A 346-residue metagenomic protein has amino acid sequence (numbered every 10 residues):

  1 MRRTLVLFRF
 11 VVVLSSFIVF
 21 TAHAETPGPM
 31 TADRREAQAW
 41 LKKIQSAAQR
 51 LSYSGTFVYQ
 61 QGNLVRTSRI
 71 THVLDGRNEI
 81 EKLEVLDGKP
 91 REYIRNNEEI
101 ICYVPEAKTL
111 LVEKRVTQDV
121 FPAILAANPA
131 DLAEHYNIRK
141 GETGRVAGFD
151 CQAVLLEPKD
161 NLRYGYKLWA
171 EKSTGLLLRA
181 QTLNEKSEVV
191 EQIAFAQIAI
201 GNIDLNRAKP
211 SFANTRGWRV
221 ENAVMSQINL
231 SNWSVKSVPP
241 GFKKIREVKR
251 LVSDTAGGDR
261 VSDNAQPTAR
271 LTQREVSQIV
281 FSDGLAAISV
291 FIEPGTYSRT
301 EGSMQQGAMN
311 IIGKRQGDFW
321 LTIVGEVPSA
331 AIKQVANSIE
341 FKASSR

Functional and structural regions predicted by a protein language model:
M1-V11: Bacterial N-terminal signal peptides that target proteins for export
R9-V19: Bacterial N-terminal signal peptides
F20-A24: Sec/Tat signal peptide C-region and signal peptidase I cleavage site
E25-E106, E134-L183: N-terminal mature ectodomain segment of secretory-pathway/periplasmic proteins
C102-A127: Acidic/charged, solvent-exposed loop-and-adjacent secondary-structure segments enriched in E/D, K/R, S/T, and G/P
T109, G217-G317, A330, Q334: Short, solvent-exposed recognition patches
T174-L176, L183, S187-N206, G317 (+1 more regions): Surface-exposed amphipathic alpha-helical segments
A194, A199-Q227, N232: Pro/Ala/Gly-rich low-complexity, hydrophilic intrinsically disordered segments
